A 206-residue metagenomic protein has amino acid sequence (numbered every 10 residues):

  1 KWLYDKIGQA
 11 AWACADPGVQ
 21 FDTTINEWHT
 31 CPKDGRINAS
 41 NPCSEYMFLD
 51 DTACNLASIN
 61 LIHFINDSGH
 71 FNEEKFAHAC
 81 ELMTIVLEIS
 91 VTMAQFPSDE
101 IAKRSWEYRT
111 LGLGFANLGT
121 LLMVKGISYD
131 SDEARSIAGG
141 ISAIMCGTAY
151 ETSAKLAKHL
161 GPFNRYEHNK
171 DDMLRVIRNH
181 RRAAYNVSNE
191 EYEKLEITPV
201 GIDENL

Functional and structural regions predicted by a protein language model:
Y4: Glycine-rich, flexible loop motifs
I7: Catalytic micro-motifs at enzyme active sites that drive phosphoryl/nucleotidyl and oxygen chemistry
A11-K125: Function-dense linear segments that define catalytic or interfacial modules in macromolecule-processing proteins
A79-A102, W106, T110, I127-L206: Internal maturation/activation junctions in enzymes
